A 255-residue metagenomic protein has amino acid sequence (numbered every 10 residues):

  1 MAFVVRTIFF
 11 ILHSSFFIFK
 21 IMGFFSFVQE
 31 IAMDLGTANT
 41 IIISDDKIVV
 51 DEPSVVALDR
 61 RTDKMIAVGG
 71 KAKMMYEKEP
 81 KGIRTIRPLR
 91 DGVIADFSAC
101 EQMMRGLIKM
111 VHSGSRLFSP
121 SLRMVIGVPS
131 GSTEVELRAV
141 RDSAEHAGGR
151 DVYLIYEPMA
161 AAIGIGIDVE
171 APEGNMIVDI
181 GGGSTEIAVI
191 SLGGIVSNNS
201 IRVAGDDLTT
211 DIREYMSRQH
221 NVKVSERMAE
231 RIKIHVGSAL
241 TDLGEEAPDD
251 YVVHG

Functional and structural regions predicted by a protein language model:
M1-I21: Short, basic, low-complexity termini and linkers enriched in Ser/Thr/Gly/Pro that act as targeting/leader peptides
I18-I180, A188-G255: Nucleotide/phosphate-binding catalytic cleft detector across ATP-hydrolyzing and phosphate-transferring enzymes
